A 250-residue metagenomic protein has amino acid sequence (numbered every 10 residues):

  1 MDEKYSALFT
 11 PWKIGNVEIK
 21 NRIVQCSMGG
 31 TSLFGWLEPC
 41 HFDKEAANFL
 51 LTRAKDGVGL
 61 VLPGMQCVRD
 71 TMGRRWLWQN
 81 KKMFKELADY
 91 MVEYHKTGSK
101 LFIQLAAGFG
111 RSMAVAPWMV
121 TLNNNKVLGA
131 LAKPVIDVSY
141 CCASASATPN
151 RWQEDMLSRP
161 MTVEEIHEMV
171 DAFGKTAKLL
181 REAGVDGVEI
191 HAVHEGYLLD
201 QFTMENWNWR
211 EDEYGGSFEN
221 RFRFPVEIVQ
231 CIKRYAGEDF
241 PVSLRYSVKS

Functional and structural regions predicted by a protein language model:
M1-P117, M156-S158, E165, M169 (+1 more regions): N-terminal capping/small domains of soluble enzymes
V61-M65, L101-L105, A183-L198, D239-Y246: Short beta-strand segments at enzyme active-site cores
D70-M72, S112-M113, T148, Y197-Q201 (+1 more regions): Short acidic/His/Gly/Ser-rich catalytic and metal-binding motifs that mark active-site loops of diverse hydrolases
T71, N150-S158, E205-E213: A short small-residue
W76-L101, T203-V242, V248: Alpha-helix-loop-beta-strand connector modules within alpha/beta enzyme cores
Y90, E165-I190, F224-Y235: An active-site-proximal structural segment forming one wall of the substrate-binding cleft that immediately precedes
K100, A106-L179, A183: Non-globular sequence segments
E164, Y197, G216-E219: Alpha-helix capping and helix-loop boundary segments enriched in small/acidic/polar residues
